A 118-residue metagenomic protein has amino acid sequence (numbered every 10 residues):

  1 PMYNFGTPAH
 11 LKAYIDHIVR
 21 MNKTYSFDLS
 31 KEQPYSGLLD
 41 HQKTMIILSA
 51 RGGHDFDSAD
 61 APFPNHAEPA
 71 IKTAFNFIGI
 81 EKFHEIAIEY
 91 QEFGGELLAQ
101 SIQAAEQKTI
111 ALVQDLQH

Functional and structural regions predicted by a protein language model:
P1-A61, P69: Helix-loop-strand module that forms the ligand-binding subsite of alpha/beta enzymes
D57-H118: Glycine-rich phosphate/pyrophosphate-binding loop and the adjoining helix
